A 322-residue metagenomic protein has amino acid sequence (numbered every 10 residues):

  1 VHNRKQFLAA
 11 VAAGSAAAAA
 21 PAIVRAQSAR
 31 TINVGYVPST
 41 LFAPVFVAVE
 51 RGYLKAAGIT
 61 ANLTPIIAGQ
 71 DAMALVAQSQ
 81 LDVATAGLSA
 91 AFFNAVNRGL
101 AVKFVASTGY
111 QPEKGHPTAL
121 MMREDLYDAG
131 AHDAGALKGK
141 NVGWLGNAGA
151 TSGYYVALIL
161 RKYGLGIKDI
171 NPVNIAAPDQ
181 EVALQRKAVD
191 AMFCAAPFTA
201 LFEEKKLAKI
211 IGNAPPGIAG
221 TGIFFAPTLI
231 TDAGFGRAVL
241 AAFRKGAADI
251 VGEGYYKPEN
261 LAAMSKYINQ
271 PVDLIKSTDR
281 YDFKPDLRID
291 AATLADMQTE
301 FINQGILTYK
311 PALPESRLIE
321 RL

Functional and structural regions predicted by a protein language model:
V1-G14: N-terminal secretory signal peptides and thylakoid transit peptides that target proteins across membranes
A22-A26: Sec/Tat signal peptide C-region and signal peptidase I cleavage site
Q27-Y163, V173-N174, D190-A196, I210-N213 (+1 more regions): Short, glycine-/small- and polar/acidic-enriched structural segments that line small-molecule recognition paths
Q80, T85-L88, V96, G146 (+5 more regions): Sec/Tat-exported extracytoplasmic proteins
D125-D133, G166, T228-G236: Short helix-loop capping/hinge motifs at secondary-structure junctions, enriched in acidic/polar residues
P178-M264: Pocket-lining segment of extracytoplasmic ligand-binding domains
T231-T308: Secondary-structure end/capping motifs
T308-L322: Hinge/cleft segment of the Venus flytrap/periplasmic-binding protein
